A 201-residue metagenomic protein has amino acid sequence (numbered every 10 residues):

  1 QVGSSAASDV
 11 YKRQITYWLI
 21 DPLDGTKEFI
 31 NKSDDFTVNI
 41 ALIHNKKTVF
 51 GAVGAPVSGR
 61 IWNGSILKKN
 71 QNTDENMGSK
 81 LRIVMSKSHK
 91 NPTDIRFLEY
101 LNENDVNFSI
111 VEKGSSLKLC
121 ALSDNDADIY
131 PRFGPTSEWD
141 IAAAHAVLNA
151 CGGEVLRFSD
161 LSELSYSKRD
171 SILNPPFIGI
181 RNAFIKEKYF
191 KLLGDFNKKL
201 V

Functional and structural regions predicted by a protein language model:
Q1-A7, Y11: Single conserved hydrophobic/aromatic residue that forms the stacking wall/gate of nucleotide- or nucleobase-binding
S8-D9, V53, T73-E75, S167-D170: Short secondary-structure boundary/capping segments
K12-L67: DPxDG-like acidic metal-binding loop motif
T26, A55, G64, I83 (+3 more regions): Residue-level signal for inorganic ion chemistry
I43-K47, P56-S58, I66-K68, S88-H89 (+3 more regions): Short loop segments at secondary-structure junctions
P56, H89, G114-L117, T136 (+1 more regions): Short beta->alpha linker loops
Q71-D94, Y100, N104-K113: Short loop->beta-strand "edge-of-pocket" segments that line small-molecule binding or catalytic clefts across diverse
E99-E103, C120-V201: Oxyanion/phosphate-interacting regions
